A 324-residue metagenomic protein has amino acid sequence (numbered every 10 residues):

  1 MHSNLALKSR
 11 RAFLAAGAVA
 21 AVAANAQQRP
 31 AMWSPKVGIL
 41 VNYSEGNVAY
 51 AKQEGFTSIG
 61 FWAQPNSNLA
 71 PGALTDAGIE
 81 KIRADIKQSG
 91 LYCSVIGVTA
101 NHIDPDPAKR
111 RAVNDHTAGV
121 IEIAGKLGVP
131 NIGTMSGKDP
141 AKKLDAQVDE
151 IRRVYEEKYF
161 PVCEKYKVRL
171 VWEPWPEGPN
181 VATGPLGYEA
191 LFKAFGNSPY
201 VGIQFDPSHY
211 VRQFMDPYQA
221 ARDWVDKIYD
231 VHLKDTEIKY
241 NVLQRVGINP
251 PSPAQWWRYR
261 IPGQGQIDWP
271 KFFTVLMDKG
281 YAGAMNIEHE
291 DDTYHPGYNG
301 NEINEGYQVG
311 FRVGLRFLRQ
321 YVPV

Functional and structural regions predicted by a protein language model:
M1-A20: N-terminal secretory signal peptides and thylakoid transit peptides that target proteins across membranes
V19, A23, Q27, V41 (+7 more regions): Active-site acidic/histidine proton-transfer and metal-coordination neighborhood in alpha/beta enzyme cores
P30-G46: Boundary/entry segment of secreted carbohydrate-active catalytic domains
N42-S44, Q64, V98-N101, G137-D139 (+4 more regions): Active-site beta-loop-alpha junctions enriched in small/polar residues
Y43-Q64, G128: Catalytic domains of carbohydrate-active enzymes, especially glycoside hydrolases
A51, I59, I86, A124 (+4 more regions): Conserved, mostly hydrophobic/aromatic
W62-R83, D139-K142: Glycine-rich, proline-tolerant flexible connector loops at the mouths of alpha/beta enzymes
P65, E157-Q266, P270: Acidic/histidine-rich catalytic cores of soluble enzymes
